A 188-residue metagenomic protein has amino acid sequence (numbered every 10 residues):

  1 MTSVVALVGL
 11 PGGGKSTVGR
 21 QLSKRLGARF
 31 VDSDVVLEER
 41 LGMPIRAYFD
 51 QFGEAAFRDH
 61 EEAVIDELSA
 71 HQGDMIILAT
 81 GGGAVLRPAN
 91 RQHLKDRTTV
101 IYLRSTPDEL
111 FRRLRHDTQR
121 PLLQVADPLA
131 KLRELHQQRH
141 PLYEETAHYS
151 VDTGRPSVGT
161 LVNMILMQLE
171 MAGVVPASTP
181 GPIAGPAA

Functional and structural regions predicted by a protein language model:
T2, T17, Q21, R25 (+1 more regions): NTP-dependent small-molecule kinase module
L7: Hydrophobic anchor at the beta1->P-loop junction of P-loop NTPases
L10: P-loop (Walker A) phosphate-binding loop of NTP-binding proteins
G14: Conserved glycine(s) of the Walker
D32-K95, Q119-R120, R133, L142: ATP-dependent small-molecule kinase phosphotransfer cores that center on conserved nucleotide phosphate-binding segments
G81-A84, T106-D108, P156: Short glycine-rich anion-binding loops that position phosphate/pyrophosphate groups of nucleotides and phosphorylated
D96-P141: A glycine- and Lys/Arg-enriched "phosphate-lid" helix/loop adjacent to the NTP-binding pocket of small-molecule kinases
